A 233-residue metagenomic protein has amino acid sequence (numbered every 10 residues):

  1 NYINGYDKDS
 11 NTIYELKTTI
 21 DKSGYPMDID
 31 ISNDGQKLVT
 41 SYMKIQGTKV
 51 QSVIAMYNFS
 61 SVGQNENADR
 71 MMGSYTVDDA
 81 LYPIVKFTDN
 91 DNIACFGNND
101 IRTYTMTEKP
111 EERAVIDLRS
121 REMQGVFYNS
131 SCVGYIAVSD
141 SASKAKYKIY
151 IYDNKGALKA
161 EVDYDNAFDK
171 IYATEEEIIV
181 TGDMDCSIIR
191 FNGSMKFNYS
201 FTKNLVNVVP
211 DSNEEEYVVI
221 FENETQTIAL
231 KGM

Functional and structural regions predicted by a protein language model:
N1, K22-I31, S74-T88, L118-S131 (+2 more regions): Repeated scaffold domains used in trafficking and secretory/extracellular systems, primarily beta-propellers
N1, T12-I20, N65-T76, P110-D117 (+2 more regions): A short beta-strand motif characteristic of beta-propeller blades
Y2-G5, Q46-Y57, N99-T105, A142-Y150 (+2 more regions): Structural motif
Y2-Y82: Non-cytosolic head/periplasmic domains of membrane-anchored proteins
D7-N11, F59-V62, M106-K109, Y152-K155 (+2 more regions): Short loop/turn segments that connect beta-strands within beta-propeller blades
G35-L38, N92-A94, C132-G134, I178 (+1 more regions): Hydrophobic beta-strand positions that form the internal "hydrophobic ladder" of WD40/Gbeta-like beta-propeller blades
I116-N207: Intrinsically disordered, low-complexity segments enriched in Gly and acidic/Ser/Thr residues that form flexible
L205-M233: Blade-level signature of beta-propeller repeat domains, shared across WD40, Kelch, NHL, RCC1 and BNR/Asp-box propellers
